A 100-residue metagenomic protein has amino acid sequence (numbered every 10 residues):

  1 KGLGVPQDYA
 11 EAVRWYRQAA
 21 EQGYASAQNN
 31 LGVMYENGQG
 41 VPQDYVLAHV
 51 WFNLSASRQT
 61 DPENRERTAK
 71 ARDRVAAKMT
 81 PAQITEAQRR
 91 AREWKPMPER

Functional and structural regions predicted by a protein language model:
K1, V5, Q28-N37, S55 (+2 more regions): Hydrophobic face of amphipathic alpha-helices that form TPR/SEL1-like repeat modules and related alpha-solenoid
R14, N29, H49-V50, K70: TPR/TPR-like alpha-solenoid signature
Q18-A19, S55: Canonical positions in the second alpha-helix
E63-R100: Terminal, low-structured helical/coil segments at or just beyond the last alpha-helical repeat
